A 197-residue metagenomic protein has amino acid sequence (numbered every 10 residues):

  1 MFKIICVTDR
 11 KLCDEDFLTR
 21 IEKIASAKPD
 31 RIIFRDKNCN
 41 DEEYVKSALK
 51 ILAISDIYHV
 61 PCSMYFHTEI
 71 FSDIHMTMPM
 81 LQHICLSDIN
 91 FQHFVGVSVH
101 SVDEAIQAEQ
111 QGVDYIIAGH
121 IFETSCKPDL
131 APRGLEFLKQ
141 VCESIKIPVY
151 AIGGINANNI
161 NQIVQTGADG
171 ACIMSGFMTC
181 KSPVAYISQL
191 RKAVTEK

Functional and structural regions predicted by a protein language model:
K3-T8, I32-F34, C62-M64, S72-T77 (+4 more regions): Hydrophobic faces of well-ordered beta-strands that scaffold small-molecule active sites in alpha/beta enzyme cores
C6, I74, M78-D88, I117-D129 (+1 more regions): Glycine-rich phosphate-binding active-site loops on the catalytic face of alpha/beta enzymes
K11-A25, H67-T68, H100-Q107, N156-N161: Short, acidic/polar
I24-A27, Q111, S144, Q165-G167: Structural motif
R31-I89: N-terminal active-site wall of soluble small-molecule enzyme domains
S47-F66, S87-S101, D129-A157, L190-K197: Alpha-helix-loop-beta-strand connector modules within alpha/beta enzyme cores
D73-M80, G96-E143: Glycine/Thr-rich beta-alpha phosphate-binding loop at enzyme active sites
